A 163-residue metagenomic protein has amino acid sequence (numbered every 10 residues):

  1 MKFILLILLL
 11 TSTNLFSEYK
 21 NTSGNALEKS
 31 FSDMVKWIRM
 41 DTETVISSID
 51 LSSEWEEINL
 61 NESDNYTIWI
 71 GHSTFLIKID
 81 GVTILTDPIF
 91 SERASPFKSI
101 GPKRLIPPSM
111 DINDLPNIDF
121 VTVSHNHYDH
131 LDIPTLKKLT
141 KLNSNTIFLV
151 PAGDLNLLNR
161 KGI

Functional and structural regions predicted by a protein language model:
F3-S12: Sec-dependent N-terminal signal peptides
T13-D114: Metallo-beta-lactamase
G71, P151-L157: Short, polar loop motifs at secondary-structure junctions
F75, D129, N156: Surface-exposed, flexible loop/turn segments at secondary-structure boundaries
P88-F90, N126, G153-D154: Active-site metal-binding loops of divalent metal-dependent hydrolases
S99-V150: Active-site metal-binding motif and surrounding structural segment of the metallo-beta-lactamase
L158-I163: Helix-loop-beta element that forms the nucleotide-linked donor phosphate-binding surface in glycosyltransferases
